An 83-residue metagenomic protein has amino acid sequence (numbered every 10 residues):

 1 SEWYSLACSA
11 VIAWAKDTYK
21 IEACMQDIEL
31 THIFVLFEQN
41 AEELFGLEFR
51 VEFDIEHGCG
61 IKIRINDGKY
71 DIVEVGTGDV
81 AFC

Functional and structural regions predicted by a protein language model:
S1-I21: Short, well-structured hydrophobic secondary-structure segments
T18-C83: Acidic, proline/glycine-rich low-complexity IDRs
